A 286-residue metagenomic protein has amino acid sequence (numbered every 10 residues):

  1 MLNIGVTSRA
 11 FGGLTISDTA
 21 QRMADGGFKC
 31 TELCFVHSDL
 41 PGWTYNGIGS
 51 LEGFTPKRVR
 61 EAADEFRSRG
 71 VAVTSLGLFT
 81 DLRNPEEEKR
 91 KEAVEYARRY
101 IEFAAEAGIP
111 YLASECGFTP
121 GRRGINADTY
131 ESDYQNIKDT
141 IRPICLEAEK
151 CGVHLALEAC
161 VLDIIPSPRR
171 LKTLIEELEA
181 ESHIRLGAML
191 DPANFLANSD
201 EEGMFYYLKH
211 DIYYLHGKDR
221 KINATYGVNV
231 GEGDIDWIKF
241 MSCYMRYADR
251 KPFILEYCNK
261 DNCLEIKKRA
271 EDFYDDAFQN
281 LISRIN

Functional and structural regions predicted by a protein language model:
M1-I109, R142, E149, H183-R185 (+1 more regions): N-terminal pre-domain/capping segments
L2-I4, L14, T31, S132 (+2 more regions): Acidic/histidine-rich catalytic cores of soluble enzymes
T7-F11, C34-S38, L78-D81, G117-T119 (+4 more regions): Active-site beta-loop-alpha junctions enriched in small/polar residues
F11, I254-I266, A270-F273: A short, acidic, flexible beta-alpha connecting loop/helix-capping segment that sits on the rim of active
T31-L33, V73-L78, P110-G117, G152-E158 (+1 more regions): Short beta-strand segments at enzyme active-site cores
D39-Y45, L82-E86, P120-A127, A197-N198 (+2 more regions): A short acidic, helix-capping loop that chelates divalent metal ions and anchors anionic groups
N46-K57, P85-Y96, I125-D139, L162-P166 (+3 more regions): Alpha-helix N-cap and loop-to-helix initiation/capping positions
Y100-I101, A105-N126: Hydrophobic alpha-helical segments and helix pairs
